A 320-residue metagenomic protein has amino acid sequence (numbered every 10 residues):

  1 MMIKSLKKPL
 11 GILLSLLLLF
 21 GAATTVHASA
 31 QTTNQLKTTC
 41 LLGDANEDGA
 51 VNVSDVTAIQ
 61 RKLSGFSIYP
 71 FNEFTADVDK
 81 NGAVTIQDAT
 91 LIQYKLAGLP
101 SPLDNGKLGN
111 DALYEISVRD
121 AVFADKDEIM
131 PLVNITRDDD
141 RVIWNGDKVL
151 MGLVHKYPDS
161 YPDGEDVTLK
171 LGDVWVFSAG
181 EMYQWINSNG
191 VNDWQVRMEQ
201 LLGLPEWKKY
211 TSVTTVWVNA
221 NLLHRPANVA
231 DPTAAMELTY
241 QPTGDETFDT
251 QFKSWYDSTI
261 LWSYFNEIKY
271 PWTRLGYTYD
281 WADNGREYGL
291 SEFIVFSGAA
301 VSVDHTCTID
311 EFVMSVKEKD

Functional and structural regions predicted by a protein language model:
M2-G106: Cellulosome-associated attachment modules in secreted, modular CAZymes
L16, T90, D173, S212-T214: Residue-level detector of short, conserved catalytic/binding motifs and their immediate flanks
A28, L169-L171, K209-S212: Short, well-ordered loop/turn elements at secondary-structure boundaries
L63, T90, S178-E181, V218-L222: A mature extracytoplasmic/lumenal domain signature
K107-W175: ADP-ribose/NAD+-binding catalytic cleft of ART/PARP-like enzymes
I135-R141, Q195-E206: Intrinsically disordered, low-complexity boundary segments flanking structured domains
A179-E199: Short active-site loop/helix that positions an aromatic residue
E199-D320: Conserved NAD+-utilizing ADP-ribose enzyme module
